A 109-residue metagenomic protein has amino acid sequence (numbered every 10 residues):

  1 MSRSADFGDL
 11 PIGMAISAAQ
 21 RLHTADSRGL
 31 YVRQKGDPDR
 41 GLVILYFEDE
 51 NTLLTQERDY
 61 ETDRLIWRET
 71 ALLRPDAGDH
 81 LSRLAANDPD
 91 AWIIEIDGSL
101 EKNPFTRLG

Functional and structural regions predicted by a protein language model:
M1-G109: Polybasic/polar functional segments that serve as interface/processing modules
